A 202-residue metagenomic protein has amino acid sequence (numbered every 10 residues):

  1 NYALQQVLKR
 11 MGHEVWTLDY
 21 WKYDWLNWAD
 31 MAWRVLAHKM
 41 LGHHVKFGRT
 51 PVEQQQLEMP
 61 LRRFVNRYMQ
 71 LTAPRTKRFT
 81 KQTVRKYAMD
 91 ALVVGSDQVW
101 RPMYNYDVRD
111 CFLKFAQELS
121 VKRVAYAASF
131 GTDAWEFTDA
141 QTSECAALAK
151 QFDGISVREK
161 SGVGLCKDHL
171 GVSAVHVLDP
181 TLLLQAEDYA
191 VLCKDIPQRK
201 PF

Functional and structural regions predicted by a protein language model:
Y2-A147: Aromatic- and Gly/Pro-rich donor/ligand-binding loops that form nucleotide- or phosphate-bearing donor binding pockets
M89-D90, S156, H176-V177: Nucleotide-activated sugar donor-binding and catalytic core shared by glycosyltransferases and related lipid-linked
V99, S161-G162: Alpha-helix capping/helix-boundary segments
L119, Q151, H169-S173: Short, structured coil segments at secondary-structure junctions
A134-T138, L182-I196: Acidic anion/phosphate-binding donor-loop and adjacent secondary structure in glycosyltransferase catalytic cores
F152-E159: A short beta-strand/loop micro-motif in the catalytic core of glycosyltransferases that engages the nucleotide-sugar
V163-T181: Helix-loop-beta element that forms the nucleotide-linked donor phosphate-binding surface in glycosyltransferases
P197-F202: Conserved donor-binding/catalytic core segment of Leloir-type glycosyltransferases
